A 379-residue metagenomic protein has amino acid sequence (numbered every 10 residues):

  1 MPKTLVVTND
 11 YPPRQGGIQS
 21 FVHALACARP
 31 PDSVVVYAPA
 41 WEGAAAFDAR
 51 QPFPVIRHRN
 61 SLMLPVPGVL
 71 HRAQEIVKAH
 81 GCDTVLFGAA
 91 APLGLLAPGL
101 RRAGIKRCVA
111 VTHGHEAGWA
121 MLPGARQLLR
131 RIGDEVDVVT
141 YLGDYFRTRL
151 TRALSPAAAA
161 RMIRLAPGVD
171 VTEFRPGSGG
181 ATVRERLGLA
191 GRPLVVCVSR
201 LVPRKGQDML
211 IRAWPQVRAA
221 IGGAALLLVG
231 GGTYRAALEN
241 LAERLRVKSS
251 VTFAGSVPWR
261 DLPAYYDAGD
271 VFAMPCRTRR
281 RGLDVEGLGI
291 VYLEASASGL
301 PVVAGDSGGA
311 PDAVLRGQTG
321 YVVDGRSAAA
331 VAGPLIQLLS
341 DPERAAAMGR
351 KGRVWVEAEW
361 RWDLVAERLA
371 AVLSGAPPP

Functional and structural regions predicted by a protein language model:
V7, T140, A181, L189-K205 (+2 more regions): Conserved donor-binding/catalytic core segment of Leloir-type glycosyltransferases
F87-L93: Short His-centered aromatic/hydrophobic patch
D134-S178, L189, T252-A254: Donor nucleotide-sugar binding/catalytic pocket of nucleotide-sugar-dependent glycosyltransferases
G223, S250, A330, Q337 (+1 more regions): A short, well-ordered alpha-helix in the C-terminal region of glycosyltransferases
E239-D261, V271: Nucleotide-activated donor-binding/catalytic signature segment of Leloir-type glycosyltransferases, i.e., the conserved
S250, S256, D267-V285, L300: Acidic donor-binding loop of glycosyltransferase active sites
A273, Y292, A297, P301-A304 (+1 more regions): Short hydrophobic beta-strand element within catalytic cores of glycosyltransferases and related nucleotide-activated
L315-G317, Y321-A328, Q337-E343: Conserved acidic donor-binding segment of nucleotide-sugar-dependent glycosyltransferases
